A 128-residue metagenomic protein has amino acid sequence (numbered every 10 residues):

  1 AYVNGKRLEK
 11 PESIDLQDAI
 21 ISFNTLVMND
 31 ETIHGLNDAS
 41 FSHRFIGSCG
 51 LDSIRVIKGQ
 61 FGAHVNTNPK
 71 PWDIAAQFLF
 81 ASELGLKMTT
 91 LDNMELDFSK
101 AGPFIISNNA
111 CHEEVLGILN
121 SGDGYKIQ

Functional and structural regions predicted by a protein language model:
E9-Q128: An extended, acidic
